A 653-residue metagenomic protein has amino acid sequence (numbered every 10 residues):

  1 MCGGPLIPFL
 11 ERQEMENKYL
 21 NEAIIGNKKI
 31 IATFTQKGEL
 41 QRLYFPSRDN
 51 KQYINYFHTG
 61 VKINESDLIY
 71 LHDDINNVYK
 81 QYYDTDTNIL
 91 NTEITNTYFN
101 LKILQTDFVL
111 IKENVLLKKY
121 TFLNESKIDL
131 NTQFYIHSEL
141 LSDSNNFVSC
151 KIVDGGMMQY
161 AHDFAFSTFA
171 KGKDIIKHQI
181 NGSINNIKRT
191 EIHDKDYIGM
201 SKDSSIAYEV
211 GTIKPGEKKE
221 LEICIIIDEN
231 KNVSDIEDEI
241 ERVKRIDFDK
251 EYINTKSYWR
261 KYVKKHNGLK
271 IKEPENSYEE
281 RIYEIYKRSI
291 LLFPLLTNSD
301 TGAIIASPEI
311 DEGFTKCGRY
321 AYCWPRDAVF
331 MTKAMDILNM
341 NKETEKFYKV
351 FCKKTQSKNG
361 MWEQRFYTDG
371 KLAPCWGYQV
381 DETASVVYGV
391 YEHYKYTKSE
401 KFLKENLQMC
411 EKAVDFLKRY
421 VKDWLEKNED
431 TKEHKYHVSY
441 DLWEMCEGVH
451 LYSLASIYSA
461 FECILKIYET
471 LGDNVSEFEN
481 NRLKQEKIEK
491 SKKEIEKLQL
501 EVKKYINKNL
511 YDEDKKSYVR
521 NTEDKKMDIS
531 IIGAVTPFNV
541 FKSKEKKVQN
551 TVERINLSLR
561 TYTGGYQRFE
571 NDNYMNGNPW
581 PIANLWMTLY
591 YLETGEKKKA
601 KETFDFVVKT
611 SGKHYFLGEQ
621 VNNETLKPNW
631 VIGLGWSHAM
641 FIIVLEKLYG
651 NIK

Functional and structural regions predicted by a protein language model:
M1-R281, I337-L338: Terminal accessory carbohydrate-recognition/targeting modules of carbohydrate-active enzymes
F9-H58, Y320, M331, F366-T368 (+3 more regions): C-terminal capping/lid segments that line or modulate ligand- or cofactor-binding pockets
L123-N124, Y320-W424, L454, Y458 (+1 more regions): Aromatic-rich carbohydrate-recognition surfaces in CAZymes
G172-Q179, H450-S456, K487-I582: Extended ligand-binding clefts on enzyme/binding-domain cores
G268-E280, L291-L295, V329-N341, S385-K401 (+4 more regions): Well-ordered alpha-helical scaffold segments within catalytic/enzyme domains
K272-G302, F351, T355-M361, P374-C375 (+6 more regions): Active-site acid/base region of carbohydrate-active enzymes
I290-D300, N339-W362, N406-K432, K497-K516 (+2 more regions): Long, well-ordered core segments of solenoidal/helical folds
I310-C317, W362-Y378, W424-V449, N509-E513 (+1 more regions): Acidic/His metal-coordination segments adjacent to aromatic residues that form catalytic metal sites in metalloenzymes
